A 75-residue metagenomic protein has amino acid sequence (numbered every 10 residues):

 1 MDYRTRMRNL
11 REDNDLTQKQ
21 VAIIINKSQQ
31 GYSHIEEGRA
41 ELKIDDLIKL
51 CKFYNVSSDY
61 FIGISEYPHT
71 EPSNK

Functional and structural regions predicted by a protein language model:
T5-I24: Short basic helix-loop element that most often maps to the first helix and adjoining turn of HTH DNA-binding modules
M7, Q18, Q29, I44-L47: Helix-turn-helix DNA-binding elements, focusing on the entry/boundary residues of the two helices that contact DNA
M7, V21-A22, Y32-I35, F61: Conserved hydrophobic/aromatic packing and binding residues within compact polymer-binding modules
I25, E36, Y54, S65: DNA major-groove recognition helix of helix-turn-helix
N26, D45-Y60: DNA major-groove recognition helix of helix-turn-helix/homeodomain DNA-binding modules
N26-E41: Recognition helix of helix-turn-helix/homeodomain-like DNA-binding domains that insert into the DNA major groove
Y60-K75: Short, charged recognition helix plus adjacent turn of helix-turn-helix-like nucleic-acid-binding domains
